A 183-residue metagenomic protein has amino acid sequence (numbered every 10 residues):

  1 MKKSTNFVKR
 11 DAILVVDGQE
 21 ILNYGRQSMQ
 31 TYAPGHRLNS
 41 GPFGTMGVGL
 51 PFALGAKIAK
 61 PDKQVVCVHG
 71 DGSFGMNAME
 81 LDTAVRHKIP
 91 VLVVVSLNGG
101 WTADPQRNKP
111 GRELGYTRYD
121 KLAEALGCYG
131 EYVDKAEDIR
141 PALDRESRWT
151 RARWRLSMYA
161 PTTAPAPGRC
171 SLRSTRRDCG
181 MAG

Functional and structural regions predicted by a protein language model:
M1-E20: Active-site pocket-lining segments that scaffold enzyme catalytic pockets across diverse folds
N23-Y24, M29-G183: Thiamine diphosphate
